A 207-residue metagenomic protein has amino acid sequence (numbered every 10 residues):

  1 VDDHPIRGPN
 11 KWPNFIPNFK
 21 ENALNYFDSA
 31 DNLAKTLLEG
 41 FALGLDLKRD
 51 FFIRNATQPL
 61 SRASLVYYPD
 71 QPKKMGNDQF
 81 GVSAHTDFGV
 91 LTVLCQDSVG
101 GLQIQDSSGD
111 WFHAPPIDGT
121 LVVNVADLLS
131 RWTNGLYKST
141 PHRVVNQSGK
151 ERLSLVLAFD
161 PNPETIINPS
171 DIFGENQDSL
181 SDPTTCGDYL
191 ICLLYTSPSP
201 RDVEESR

Functional and structural regions predicted by a protein language model:
V1-V93, D97, L102: Non-heme Fe(II) oxygenase catalytic core, chiefly the N-lobe of the double-stranded beta-helix
F52, Q79, L94-T184: Catalytic core of Fe(II)/2-oxoglutarate
F88, D127, D202: Short, glycine/acidic-enriched loop or turn micro-motifs at the edges of active sites
G187-D188, S197: N-terminal helix-loop segment corresponding to the beta1-alpha1 unit of nucleotide/adenylate-binding folds
Y195-D202: Conserved small/polar residues in nucleotide/adenosyl-binding loops
S206-R207: Hydrophobic alpha-helical segments, chiefly the membrane-spanning helices and signal/signal-anchor peptides
